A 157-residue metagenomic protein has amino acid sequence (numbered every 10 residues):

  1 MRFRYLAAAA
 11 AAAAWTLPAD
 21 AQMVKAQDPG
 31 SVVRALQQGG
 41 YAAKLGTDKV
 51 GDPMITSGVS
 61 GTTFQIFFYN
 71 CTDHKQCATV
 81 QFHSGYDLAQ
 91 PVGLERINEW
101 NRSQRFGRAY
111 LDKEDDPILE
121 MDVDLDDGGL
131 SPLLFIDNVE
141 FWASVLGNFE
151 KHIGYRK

Functional and structural regions predicted by a protein language model:
M1-A7: Bacterial N-terminal signal peptides that target proteins for export
A7-A14: Bacterial N-terminal signal peptides
W15-A21: Sec/Tat signal peptide C-region and signal peptidase I cleavage site
Q22-H74: N-terminal secretory signal peptides
M23, A78-I118: Short, internal acidic amphipathic alpha-helical interface segments that mediate docking to partner proteins
T47-K49, V59, F68-N70, S84-Y86 (+2 more regions): A mature extracytoplasmic/lumenal domain signature
F106-L146: A short, solvent-exposed beta-edge/loop patch
N148-R156: Short, low-complexity, Pro/Ser/Thr/Gly-rich segments in the mature regions of secreted, periplasmic
